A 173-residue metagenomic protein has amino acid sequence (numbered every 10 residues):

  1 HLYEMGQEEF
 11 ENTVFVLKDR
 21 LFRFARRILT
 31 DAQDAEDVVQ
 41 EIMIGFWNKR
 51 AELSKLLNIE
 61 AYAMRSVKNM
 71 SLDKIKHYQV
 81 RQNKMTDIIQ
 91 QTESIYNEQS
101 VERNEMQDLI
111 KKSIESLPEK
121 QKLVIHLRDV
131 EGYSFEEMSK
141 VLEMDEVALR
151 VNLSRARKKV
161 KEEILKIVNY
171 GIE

Functional and structural regions predicted by a protein language model:
L2-R23, W47: A short, charge-rich alpha-helical start-of-domain segment used by transcription regulators
Y3, M43-N58: Sigma70-family region 2
R23, D37-I44, L57-N69: Structural recognition of an alpha-helix C-terminal capping motif at a helix-to-coil junction
Q33, E136, V147: Residues within helix-turn-helix
K68, L142-K166: DNA-recognition helix of helix-turn-helix
D73, R81-Q107, S134: Internal acidic/polar
L109-L117: Short amphipathic alpha-helical boundary/capping segments
V124-R128: A short pre-motif secondary-structure segment
